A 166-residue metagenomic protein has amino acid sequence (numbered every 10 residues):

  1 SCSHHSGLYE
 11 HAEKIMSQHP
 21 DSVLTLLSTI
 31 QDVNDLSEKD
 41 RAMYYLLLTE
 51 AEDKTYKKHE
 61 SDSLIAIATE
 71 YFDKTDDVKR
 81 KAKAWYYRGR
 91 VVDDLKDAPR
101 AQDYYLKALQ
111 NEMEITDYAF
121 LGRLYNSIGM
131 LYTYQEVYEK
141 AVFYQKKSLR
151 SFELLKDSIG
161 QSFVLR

Functional and structural regions predicted by a protein language model:
C2-R166: A "functional boundary" signal
